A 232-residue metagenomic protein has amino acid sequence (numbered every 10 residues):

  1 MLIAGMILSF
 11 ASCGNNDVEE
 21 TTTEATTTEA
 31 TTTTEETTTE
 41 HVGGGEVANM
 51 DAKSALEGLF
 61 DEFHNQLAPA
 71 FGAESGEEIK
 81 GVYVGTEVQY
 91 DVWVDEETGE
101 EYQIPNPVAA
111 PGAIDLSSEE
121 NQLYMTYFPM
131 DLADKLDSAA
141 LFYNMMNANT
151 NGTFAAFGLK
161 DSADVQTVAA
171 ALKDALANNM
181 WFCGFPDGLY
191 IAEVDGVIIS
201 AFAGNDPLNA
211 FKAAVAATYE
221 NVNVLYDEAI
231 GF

Functional and structural regions predicted by a protein language model:
M1-A4: Sec-dependent N-terminal signal peptides
S9-S12: C-terminal motif of bacterial Sec signal peptides marking the signal peptidase cleavage site
N15-V18, E40-T153, L159-F232: Soluble, non-membrane globular domain cores that form compact, hydrophobic packing and curved binding surfaces
E20-H41: Extracellular mucin-like PTS domains
